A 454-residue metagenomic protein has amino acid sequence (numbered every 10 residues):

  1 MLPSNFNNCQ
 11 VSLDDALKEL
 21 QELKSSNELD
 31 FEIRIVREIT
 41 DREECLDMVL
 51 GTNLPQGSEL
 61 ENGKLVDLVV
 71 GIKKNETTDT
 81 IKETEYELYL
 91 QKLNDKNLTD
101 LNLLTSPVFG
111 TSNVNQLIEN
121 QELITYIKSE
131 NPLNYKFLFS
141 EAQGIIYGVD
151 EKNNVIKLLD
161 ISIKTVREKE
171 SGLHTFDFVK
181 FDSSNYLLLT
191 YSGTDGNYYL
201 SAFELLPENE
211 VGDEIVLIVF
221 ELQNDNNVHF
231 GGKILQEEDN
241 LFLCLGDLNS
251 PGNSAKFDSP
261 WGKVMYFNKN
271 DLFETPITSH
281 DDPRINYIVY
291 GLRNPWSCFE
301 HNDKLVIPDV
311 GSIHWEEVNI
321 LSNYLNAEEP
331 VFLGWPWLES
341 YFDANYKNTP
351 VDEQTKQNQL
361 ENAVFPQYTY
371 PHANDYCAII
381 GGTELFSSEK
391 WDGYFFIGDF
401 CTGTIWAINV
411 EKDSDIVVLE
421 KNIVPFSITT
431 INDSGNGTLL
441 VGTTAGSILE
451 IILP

Functional and structural regions predicted by a protein language model:
M1-E85: Ligand-recognition elements built from short beta-strands and adjacent flexible loops
M1-Q10, T77-D79, V108, I163-K164 (+3 more regions): Second-shell loop/turn segments in exported
L13-L17, G231, W261: Extracytoplasmic/secreted envelope proteins and their assembly/folding machinery, especially bacterial periplasmic
E19-N27, G57, G71, Y126 (+4 more regions): Structured segments of extracytoplasmic/periplasmic soluble domains in secreted or envelope-associated proteins
E38, G57-E59, G71-K73, A142-G144 (+4 more regions): Solvent-exposed coil/turn segments that connect beta secondary-structure elements in extracytoplasmic/periplasmic
G71-K74, L205, N268-K269, L321-S322 (+1 more regions): Short beta-strand-to-coil "C-cap" segments at the C-terminal boundary of structured domains/repeats, marking
I81-P251, S297-G311, D375-K412, S434-L453: Acidic, Gly/Ser/Thr-rich repeat motifs that build Ca2+-stabilized beta-propeller blades
E87-L98, P132, S171-L173, D247-I416 (+1 more regions): Beta-propeller domain segments
